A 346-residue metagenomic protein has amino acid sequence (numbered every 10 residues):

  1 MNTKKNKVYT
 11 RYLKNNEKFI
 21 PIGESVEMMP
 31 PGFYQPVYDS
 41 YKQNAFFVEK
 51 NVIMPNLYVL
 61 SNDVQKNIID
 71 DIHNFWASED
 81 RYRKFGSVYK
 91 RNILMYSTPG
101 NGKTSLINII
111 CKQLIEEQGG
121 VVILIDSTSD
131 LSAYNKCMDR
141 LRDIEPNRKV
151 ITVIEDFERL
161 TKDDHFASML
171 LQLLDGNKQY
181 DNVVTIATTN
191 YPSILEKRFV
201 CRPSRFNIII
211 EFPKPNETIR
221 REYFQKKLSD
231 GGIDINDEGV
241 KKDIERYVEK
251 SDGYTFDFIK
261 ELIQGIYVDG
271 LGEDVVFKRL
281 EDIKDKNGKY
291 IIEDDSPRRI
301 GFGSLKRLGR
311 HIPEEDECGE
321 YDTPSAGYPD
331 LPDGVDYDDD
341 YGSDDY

Functional and structural regions predicted by a protein language model:
N2-Y34, E49-K50, I209, K214-Y346: C-terminal alpha-helical "lid" subdomain
I22-S25, F46-I53, K103-I109, D163-H165: Short low-complexity stretches enriched in small and charged residues
Y41-D70: Charged, amphipathic alpha-helical linker segments immediately N-terminal to NTP-binding catalytic cores
V52-M54, E155-D156, Y180, Y247-S251: Residue-level detector of alpha-helix boundaries and kinks
I53-Y58, D156, D243, G272: Short, solvent-exposed coil/turn linker segments
Y58-N62, T189, E249-T255: Conserved phosphate/pyrophosphate-binding and hydrolysis machinery centered on Walker-type P-loop NTPases, extending
N62-K241, Y346: Walker A/P-loop NTP-binding motif of AAA+ ATPase domains
